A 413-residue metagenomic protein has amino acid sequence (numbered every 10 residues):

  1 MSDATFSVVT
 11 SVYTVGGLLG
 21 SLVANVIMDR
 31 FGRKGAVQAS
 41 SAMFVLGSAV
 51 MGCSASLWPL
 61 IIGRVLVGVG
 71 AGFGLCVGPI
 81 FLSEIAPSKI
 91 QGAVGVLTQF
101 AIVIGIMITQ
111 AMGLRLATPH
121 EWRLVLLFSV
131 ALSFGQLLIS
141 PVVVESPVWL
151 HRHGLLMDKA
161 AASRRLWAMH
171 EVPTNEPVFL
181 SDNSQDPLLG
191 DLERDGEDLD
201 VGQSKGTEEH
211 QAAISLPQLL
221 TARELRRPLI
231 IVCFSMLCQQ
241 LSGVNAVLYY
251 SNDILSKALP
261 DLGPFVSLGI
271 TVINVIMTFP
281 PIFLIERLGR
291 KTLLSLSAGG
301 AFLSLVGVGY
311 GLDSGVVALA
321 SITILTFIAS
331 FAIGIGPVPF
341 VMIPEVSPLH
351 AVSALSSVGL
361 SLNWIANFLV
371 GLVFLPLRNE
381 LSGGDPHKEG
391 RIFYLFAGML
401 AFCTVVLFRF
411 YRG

Functional and structural regions predicted by a protein language model:
M1-R165, P187-G413: Alpha-helical transmembrane bundle of multi-pass membrane proteins
W167-D182: Short intracellular "coupling" helices and adjacent cytoplasmic loop segments at the cytosolic face of multi-pass
